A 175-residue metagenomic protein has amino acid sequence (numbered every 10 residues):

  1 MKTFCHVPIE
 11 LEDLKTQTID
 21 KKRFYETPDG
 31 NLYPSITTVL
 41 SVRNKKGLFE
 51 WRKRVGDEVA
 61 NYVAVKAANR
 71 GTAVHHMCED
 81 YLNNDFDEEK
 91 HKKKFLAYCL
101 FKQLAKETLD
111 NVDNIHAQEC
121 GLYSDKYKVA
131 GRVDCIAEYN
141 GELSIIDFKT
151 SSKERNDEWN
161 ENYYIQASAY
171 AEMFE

Functional and structural regions predicted by a protein language model:
M1-A130: Metal-dependent nuclease catalytic cores that hydrolyze phosphodiester bonds in DNA/RNA, characterized by
H116-E175: Mg2+/Mn2+-dependent nuclease catalytic core
